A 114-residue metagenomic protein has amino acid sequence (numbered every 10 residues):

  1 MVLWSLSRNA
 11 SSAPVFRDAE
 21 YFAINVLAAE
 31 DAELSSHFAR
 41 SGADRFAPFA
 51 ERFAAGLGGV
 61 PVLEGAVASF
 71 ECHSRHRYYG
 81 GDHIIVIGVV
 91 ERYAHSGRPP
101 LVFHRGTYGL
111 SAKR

Functional and structural regions predicted by a protein language model:
M1-R114: Basic, polyanion-binding surface patches
